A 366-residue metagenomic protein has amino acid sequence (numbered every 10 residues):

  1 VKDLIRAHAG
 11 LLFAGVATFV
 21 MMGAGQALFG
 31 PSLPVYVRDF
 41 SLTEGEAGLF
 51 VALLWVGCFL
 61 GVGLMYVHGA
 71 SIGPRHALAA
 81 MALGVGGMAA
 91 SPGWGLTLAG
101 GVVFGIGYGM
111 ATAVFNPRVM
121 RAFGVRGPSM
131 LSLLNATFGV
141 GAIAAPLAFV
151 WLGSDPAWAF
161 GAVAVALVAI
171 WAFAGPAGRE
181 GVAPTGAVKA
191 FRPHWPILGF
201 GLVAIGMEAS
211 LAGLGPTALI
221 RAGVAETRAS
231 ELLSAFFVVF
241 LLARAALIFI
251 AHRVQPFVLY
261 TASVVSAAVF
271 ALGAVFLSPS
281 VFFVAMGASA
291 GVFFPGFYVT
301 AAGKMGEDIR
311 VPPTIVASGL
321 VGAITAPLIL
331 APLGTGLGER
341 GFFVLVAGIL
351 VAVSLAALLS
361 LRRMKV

Functional and structural regions predicted by a protein language model:
F29-G30, R192-L242: Extracytoplasmic gate region of multi-pass secondary transporters
Y36-V37, H68-G69, A148-S154, L219-I220 (+3 more regions): Interfacial helix-cap and linker-helix signal at transmembrane-aqueous boundaries of multi-pass secondary transporters
F59-P92: Conserved MFS/SLC helix-loop-helix module at the cytosolic interface between two early adjacent transmembrane helices
G100-A136: Cytoplasmic helix-loop-helix junction between adjacent transmembrane helices in 12-TM secondary transporters
M110-F123, V292-G306: Intracellular juxtamembrane helix-capping segments at the cytosolic ends of symmetry-related transmembrane helices
V125-R126, S132-G178: Helix-loop-helix hairpin linking two adjacent transmembrane segments in secondary transporters
Q255-F297: C-terminal transmembrane helical hairpin of 12-TM major facilitator-type secondary transporters
G306-E339, V346: A late C-terminal transmembrane helix in Major Facilitator Superfamily
